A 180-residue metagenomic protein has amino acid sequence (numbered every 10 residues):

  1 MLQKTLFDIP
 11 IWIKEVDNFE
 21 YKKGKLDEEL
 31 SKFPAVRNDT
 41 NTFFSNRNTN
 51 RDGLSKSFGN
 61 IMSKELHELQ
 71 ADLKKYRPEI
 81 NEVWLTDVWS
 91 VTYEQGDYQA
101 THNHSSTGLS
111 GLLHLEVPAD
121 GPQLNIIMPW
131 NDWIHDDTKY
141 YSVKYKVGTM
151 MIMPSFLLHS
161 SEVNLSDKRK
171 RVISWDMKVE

Functional and structural regions predicted by a protein language model:
M1-N81, Y98: Non-heme Fe(II)/2-oxoglutarate
K4, S161-E162: Karyopherin-beta/Importin-beta family HEAT-repeat alpha-solenoid scaffold
D17-N18, L115-A119, E180: Short loop segments at secondary-structure junctions
N18, W130, L157: A broadly conserved detector of short glycine/acidic/proline-rich loop/turn motifs that flank catalytic sites and bind
W84-I152, E162, R169: Catalytic core of non-heme Fe(II) oxygenases with the double-stranded beta-helix
G111-L113, D167-E180: A short hydrophobic beta-strand segment most commonly corresponding to one strand of the jelly-roll/cupin
